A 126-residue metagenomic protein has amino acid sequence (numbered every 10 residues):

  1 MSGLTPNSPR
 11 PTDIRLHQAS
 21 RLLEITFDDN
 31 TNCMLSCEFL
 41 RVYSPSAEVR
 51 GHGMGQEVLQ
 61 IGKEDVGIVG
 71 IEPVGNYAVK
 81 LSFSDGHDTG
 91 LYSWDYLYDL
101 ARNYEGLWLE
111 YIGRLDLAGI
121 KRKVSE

Functional and structural regions predicted by a protein language model:
M1-E126: Motif-centric detector for short Cys/His coordination patterns
